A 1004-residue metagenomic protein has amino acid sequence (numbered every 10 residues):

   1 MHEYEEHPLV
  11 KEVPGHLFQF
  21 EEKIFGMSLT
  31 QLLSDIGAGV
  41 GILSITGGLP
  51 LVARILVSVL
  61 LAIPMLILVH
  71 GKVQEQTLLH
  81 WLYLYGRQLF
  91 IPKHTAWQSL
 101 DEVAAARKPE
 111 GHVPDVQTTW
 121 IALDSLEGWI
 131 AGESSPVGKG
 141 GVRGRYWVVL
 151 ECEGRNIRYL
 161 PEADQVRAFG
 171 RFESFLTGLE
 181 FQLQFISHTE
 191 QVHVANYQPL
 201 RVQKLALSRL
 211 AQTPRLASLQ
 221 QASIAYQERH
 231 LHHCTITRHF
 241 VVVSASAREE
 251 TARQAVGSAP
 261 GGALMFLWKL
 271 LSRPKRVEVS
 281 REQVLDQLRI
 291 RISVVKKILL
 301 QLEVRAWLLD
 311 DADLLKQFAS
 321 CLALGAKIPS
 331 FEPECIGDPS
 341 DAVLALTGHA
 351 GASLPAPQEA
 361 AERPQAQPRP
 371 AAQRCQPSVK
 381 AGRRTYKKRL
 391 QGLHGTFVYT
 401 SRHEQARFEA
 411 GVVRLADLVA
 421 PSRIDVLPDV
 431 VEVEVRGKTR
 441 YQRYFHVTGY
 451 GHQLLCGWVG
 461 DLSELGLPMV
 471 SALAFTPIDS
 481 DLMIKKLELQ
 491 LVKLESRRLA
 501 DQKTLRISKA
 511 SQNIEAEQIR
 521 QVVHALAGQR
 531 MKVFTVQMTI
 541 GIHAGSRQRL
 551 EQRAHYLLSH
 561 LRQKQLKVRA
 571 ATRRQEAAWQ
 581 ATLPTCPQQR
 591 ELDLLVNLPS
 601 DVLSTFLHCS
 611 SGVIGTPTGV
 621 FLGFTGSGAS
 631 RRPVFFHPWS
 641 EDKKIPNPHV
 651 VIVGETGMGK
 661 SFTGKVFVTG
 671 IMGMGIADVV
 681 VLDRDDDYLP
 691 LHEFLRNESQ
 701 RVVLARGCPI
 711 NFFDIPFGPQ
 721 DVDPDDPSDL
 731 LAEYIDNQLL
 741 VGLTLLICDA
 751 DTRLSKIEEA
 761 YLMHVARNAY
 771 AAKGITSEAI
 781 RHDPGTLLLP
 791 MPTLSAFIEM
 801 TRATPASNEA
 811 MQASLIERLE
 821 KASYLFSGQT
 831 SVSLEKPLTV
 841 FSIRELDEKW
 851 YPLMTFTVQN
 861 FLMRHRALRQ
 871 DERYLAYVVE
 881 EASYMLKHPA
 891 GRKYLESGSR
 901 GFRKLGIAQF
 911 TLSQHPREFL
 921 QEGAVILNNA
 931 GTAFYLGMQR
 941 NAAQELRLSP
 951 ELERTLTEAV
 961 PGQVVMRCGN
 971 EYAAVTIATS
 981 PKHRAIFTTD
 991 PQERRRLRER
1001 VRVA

Functional and structural regions predicted by a protein language model:
M1-H16, I24: Short, charged cytosolic
Q19-I45, F169, E173, G619-L704: Glycine-rich phosphate-binding loop of nucleotide-binding enzymes
T46-I63: Hydrophobic alpha-helical transmembrane segments
S58-S611: Extended, folded cores of ATP/NTP-driven motor/assembly subunits in large transport and secretion machines
P114-V148, P421-V431, V435-G437, I614-V653 (+1 more regions): The Walker A/P-loop phosphate-binding site
L150-N156, E162-F181, L454, L462-L465 (+11 more regions): P-loop NTPase motor domains
E698-Q700, A924-Y935: A short helix-turn-beta junction within AAA+ P-loop NTPase domains corresponding to the substrate/partner-engaging
V702-R706, A933-N941: Conserved AAA+ ATPase "SRH/arginine-finger" region at the nucleotide-binding site
